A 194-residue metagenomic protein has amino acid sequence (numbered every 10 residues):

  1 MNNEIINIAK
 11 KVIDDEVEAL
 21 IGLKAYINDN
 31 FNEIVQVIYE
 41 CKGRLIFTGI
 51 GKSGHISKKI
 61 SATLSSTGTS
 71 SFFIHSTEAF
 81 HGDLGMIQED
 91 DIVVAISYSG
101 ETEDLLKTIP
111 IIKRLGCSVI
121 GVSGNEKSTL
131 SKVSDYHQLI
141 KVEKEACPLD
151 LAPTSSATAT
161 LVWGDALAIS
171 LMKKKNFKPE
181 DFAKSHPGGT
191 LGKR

Functional and structural regions predicted by a protein language model:
M1-G43: An N-terminal, well-structured beta->alpha segment
M1-I6, S131-Q138, S185-T190: Short, functional N-terminal and low-complexity linear motifs
N2-I5, A9, K24-I27, G49 (+4 more regions): Alpha-helix initiation/capping motif
K10-D15, I60, L64, R194: Short, basic/glycine-rich phosphate-binding loops at helix/coil junctions that contact nucleotide phosphates
G43-I50, G54-K175: Glycine-rich phosphate-binding loops that contact phosphosugars or nucleotide phosphates
K132, A146, K173-R194: Internal, active-site/partner-interface "lid" segment
